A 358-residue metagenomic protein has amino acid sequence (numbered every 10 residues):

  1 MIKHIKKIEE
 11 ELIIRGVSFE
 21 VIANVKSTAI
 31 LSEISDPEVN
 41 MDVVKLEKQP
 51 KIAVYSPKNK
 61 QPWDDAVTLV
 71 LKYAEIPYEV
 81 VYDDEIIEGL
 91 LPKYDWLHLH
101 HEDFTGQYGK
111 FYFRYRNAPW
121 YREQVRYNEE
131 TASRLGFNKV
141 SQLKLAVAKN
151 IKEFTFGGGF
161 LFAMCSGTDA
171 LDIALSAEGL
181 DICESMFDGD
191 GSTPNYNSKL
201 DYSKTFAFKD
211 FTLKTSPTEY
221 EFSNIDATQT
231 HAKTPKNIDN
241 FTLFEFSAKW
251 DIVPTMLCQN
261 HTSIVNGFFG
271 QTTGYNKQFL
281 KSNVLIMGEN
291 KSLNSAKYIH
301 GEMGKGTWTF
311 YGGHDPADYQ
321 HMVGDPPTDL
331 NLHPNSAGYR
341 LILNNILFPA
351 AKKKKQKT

Functional and structural regions predicted by a protein language model:
M1-K45, L280-T358: Extracellular ligand-binding/catalytic regions of CAZymes and related secreted enzymes and adhesion modules
I2-K3, A53, P57-T168, A174: Helical hinge/lid and interdomain linker segments adjacent to catalytic or ligand-binding clefts that mediate domain
N40-D42, D84-I87, K149-I151, F187 (+2 more regions): Generic recognition of flexible, low-complexity loop/linker segments
K45-I52: A short, charged/proline- and glycine-enriched loop that marks the coil->beta-strand transition at the N-terminal
D65, K72, D169, K199-H321: Catalytic beta-strand/loop cores that center a nucleophilic Ser/Cys/Thr and support acyl-enzyme chemistry
F113-R114, S176-I182, D325-T328: Short secondary-structure boundary/capping segments
Y121, G136-F137, K144, F156 (+3 more regions): Catalytic cores of eukaryotic secretory-pathway lumenal/extracellular enzymes that build and remodel glycoconjugates
L175-D181, L347-K352: Oxidoreductase and adenylate-handling cofactor-binding alpha/beta cores
